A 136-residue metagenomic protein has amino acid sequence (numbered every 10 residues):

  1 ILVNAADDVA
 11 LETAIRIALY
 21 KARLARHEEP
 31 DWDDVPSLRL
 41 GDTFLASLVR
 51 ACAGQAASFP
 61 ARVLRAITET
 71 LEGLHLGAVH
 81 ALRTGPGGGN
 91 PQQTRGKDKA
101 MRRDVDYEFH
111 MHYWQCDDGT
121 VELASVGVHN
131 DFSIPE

Functional and structural regions predicted by a protein language model:
I1-F109, C116-E136: Basic, Lys/Arg-enriched alpha-helical interface segments
